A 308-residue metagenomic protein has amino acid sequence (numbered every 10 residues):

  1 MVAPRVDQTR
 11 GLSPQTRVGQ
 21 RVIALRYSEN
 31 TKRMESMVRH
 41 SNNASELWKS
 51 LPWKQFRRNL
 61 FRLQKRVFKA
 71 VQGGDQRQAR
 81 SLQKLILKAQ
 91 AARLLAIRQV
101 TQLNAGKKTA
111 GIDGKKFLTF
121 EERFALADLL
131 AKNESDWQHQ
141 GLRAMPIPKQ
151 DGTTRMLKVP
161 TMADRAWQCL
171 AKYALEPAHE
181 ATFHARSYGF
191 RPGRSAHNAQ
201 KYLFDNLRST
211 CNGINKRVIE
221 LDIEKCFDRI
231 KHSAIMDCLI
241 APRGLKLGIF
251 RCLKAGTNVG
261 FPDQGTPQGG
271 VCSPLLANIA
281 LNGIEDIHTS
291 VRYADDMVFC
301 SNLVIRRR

Functional and structural regions predicted by a protein language model:
M1-L126: Non-catalytic, polymerase-adjacent accessory regions of viral genome-replication enzymes
E46, W53, T161, G193 (+3 more regions): Hydrophobic alpha-helical scaffolding
R57-F61, H197, V291: Amphipathic alpha-helical repeat elements characteristic of tetratricopeptide repeat
I86, D151, T161-A163, P192 (+3 more regions): Short, flexible loop/turn elements at secondary-structure junctions
Q99, D128-T153, A166-Y173, D205-N212 (+2 more regions): Reverse-transcriptase-like RNA-dependent polymerase core
A105-L118, Q140-Q168, T182-S195, I219-E220 (+1 more regions): Short, conserved non-catalytic motifs in the polymerase core
L175-A181: Short helix-interrupting loop/turn segments at helix-coil junctions
T182-R186, N198-R308: Conserved polymerase palm-domain catalytic core
